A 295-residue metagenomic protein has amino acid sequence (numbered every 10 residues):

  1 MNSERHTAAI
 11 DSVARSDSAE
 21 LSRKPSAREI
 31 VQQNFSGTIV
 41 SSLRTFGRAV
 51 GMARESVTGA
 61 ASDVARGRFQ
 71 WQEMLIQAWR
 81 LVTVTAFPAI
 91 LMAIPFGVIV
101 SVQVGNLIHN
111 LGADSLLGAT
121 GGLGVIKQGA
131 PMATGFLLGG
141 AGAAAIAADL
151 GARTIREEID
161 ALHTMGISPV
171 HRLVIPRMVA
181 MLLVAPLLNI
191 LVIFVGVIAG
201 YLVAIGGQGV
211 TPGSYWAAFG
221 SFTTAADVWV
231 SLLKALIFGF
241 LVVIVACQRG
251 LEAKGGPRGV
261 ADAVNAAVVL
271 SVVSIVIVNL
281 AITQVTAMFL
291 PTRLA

Functional and structural regions predicted by a protein language model:
K24-M74, R249-K254: Short, membrane-interfacial amphipathic segments enriched in basic
F69, E73, Q77-A133: Active-site cofactor/substrate anionic-group-binding motifs, chiefly glycine- and Lys/Arg-rich phosphate-binding loops
V82, A86, I90, G129 (+5 more regions): Selective transmembrane-helix segments that form parts of the transport pathway or gating/packing helices in multipass
Q103-I126, F194-L236, V245-A266, T286-A295: Membrane-interfacial helix-loop-helix connectors in multipass membrane proteins
L117-D160, V245: Hydrophobic alpha-helical transmembrane segments of multi-pass membrane transport proteins
A152-I175, P257-V260: Short cytoplasmic-facing helical segments at TM-TM junctions of multi-pass membrane proteins
H171, I175-V179, S271-L290: Hydrophobic alpha-helical transmembrane segments of integral membrane proteins
P186-I190, F194, T224-F240, V268-I277 (+1 more regions): Hydrophobic transmembrane alpha-helical segments of multi-pass transport and channel proteins
